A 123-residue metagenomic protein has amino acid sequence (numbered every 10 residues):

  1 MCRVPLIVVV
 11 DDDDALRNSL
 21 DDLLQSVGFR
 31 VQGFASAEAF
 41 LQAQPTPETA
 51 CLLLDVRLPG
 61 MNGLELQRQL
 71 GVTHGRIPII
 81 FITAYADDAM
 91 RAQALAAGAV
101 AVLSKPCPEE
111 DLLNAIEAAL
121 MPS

Functional and structural regions predicted by a protein language model:
D14-Q32, A119: Two-component/phosphorelay signaling modules centered on CheY-like receiver
R17, P59, D87: The feature encodes the CheY-like receiver
G33-C51: Acidic, metal-coordinating helix/loop segments flanking the phosphotransfer/catalytic sites of two-component signaling
A35-S36, N62-E65: Acidic catalytic/metal-coordinating carboxylates
L52-D55, T83: Active-site residues of response regulator receiver
L64-G75: Short amphipathic alpha-helix used as the core "switch/output" element in two-component signaling
E65, A86-A101: Alpha4 helix (beta4-alpha4-beta5 surface) of REC/receiver domains from two-component response regulators
A89, C107-E117: C-terminal output helix
